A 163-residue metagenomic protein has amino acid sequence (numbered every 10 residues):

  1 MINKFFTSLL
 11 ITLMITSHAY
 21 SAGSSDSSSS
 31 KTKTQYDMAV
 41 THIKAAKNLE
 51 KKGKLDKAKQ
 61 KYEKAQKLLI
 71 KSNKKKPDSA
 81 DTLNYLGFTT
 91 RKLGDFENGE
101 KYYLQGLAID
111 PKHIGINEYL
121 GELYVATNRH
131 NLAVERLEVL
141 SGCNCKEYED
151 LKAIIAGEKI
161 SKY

Functional and structural regions predicted by a protein language model:
S24-K33, N48, V134-Y163: Terminal, low-structured helical/coil segments at or just beyond the last alpha-helical repeat
K75, I109, L140-C143: Structural marker of alpha-solenoid helical repeat scaffolds
